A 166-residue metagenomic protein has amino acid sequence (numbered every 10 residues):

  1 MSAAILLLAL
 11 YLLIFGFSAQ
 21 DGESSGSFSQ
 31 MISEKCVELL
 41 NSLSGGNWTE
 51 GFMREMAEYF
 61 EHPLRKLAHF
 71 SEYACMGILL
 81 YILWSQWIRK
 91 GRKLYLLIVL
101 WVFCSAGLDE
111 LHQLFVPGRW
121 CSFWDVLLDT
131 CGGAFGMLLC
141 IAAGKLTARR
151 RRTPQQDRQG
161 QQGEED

Functional and structural regions predicted by a protein language model:
M1-A74: "…centered on the first transmembrane helix and the immediately adjacent amphipathic helix/loop
M1-G22, G133-D166: Terminal transmembrane helix and immediately flanking juxtamembrane interfaces of multi-pass membrane proteins
M1-S2, R89-L97, R119-F123: Membrane-helix interface segments
A9-I14, L94-L114: Small-polar-interrupted transmembrane alpha-helices in polytopic inner-membrane proteins
R65-A68, I98-S105, D125-L128: Alpha-helical transmembrane segments of multi-pass integral membrane proteins
E72-Q86, G132-T147: Membrane-interfacial alpha-helical segments at the cytosolic side of multi-pass membrane proteins
L83-G91, F115-R119, A142, L146-P154: Membrane-interface elements of multi-pass transporters and channels
A106-T130: Interfacial helix-loop-helix junctions of multi-pass membrane proteins
